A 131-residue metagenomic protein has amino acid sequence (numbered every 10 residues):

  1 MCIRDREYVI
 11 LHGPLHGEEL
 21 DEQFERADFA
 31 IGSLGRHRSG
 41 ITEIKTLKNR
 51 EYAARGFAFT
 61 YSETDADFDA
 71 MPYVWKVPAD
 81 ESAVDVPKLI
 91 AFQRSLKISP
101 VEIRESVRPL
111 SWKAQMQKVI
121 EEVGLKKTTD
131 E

Functional and structural regions predicted by a protein language model:
M1-C2, T60: Hydrophobic beta-strand positions within the nucleotide-binding domains of ABC ATPases
R4-F24: Nucleotide-activated donor-binding/catalytic signature segment of Leloir-type glycosyltransferases, i.e., the conserved
L11, F59, V74-K76: Conserved beta-strand scaffold positions in the cores of enzyme catalytic domains, especially in NTP/NDP-utilizing
L15, I44-L47, D80-E81, L110: Residue-level signal for the nucleotide or nucleotide-sugar donor/cofactor binding architecture
E18-Q23, A30-E51, T60-P72: Nucleotide-sugar-dependent
D28, G56-F57: A short alpha->beta transition loop at the rim of the catalytic pocket in nucleotide-sugar-dependent
F68-A91: Change "using UDP/GDP/dTDP sugars" to "using nucleotide sugars
E81-V84, R94-T128: A charged, aromatic-enriched C-terminal amphipathic alpha-helix characteristic of glycosyltransferases across folds
